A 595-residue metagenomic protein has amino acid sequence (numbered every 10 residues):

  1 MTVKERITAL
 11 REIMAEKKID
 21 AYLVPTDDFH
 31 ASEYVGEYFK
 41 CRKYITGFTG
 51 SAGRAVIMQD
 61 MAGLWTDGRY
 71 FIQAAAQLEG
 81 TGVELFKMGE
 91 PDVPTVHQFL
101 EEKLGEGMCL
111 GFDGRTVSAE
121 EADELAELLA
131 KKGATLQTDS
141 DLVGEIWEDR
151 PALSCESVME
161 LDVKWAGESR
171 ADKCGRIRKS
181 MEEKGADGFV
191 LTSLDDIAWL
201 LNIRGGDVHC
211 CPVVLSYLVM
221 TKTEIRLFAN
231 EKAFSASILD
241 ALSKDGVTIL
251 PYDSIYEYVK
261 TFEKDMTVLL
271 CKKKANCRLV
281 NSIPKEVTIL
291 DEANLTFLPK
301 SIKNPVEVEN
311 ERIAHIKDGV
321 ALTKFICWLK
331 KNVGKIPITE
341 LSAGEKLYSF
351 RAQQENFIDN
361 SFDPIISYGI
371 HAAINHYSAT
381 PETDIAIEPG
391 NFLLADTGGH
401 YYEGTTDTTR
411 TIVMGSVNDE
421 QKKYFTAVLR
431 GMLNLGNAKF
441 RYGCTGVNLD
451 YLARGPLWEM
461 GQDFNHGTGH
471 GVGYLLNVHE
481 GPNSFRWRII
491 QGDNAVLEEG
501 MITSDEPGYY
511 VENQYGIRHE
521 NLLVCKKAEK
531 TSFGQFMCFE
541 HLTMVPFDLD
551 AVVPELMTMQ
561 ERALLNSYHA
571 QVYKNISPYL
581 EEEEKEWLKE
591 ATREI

Functional and structural regions predicted by a protein language model:
M1-I595: Active-site neighborhoods and metal-handling regions in enzymes and metal-associated proteins
